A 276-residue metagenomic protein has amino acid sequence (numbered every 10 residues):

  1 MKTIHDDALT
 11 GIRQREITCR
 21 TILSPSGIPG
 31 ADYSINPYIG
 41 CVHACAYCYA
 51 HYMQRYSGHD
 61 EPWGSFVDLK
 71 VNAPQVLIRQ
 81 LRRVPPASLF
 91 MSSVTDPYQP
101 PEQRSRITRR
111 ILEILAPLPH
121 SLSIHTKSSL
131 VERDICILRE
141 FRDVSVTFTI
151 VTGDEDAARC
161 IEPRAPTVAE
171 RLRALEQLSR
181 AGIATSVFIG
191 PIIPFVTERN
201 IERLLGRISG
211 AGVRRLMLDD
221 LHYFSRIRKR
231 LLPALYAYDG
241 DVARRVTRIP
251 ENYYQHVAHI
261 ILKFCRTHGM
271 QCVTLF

Functional and structural regions predicted by a protein language model:
K2-S145, E155-D156: Conserved Radical SAM active-site core
K2-T18, S24-P25, R199-F276: Auxiliary Fe-S-binding modules of radical SAM enzymes
R55, F90-Q99, S129-R133, V144-A165 (+3 more regions): Conserved radical SAM core fold
A73-L77, I107-I111, D134, T167-L175 (+2 more regions): A general structural detector for well-ordered alpha-helical segments in enzyme core domains, enriched
S88-F90, S121-S123, D143-T147, A184-F188 (+3 more regions): Structural preference for beta-strand elements that scaffold enzyme active sites
S105-T108, D143-V151, T197-R214: Short, electropositive alpha-helical surface patch
A116, R139, L172-A181, L262 (+1 more regions): Surface-exposed amphipathic alpha-helices with a cationic face
R164, Q177-E198: Conserved strand-turn element in the central/C-terminal portion of the radical SAM core barrel that lines
